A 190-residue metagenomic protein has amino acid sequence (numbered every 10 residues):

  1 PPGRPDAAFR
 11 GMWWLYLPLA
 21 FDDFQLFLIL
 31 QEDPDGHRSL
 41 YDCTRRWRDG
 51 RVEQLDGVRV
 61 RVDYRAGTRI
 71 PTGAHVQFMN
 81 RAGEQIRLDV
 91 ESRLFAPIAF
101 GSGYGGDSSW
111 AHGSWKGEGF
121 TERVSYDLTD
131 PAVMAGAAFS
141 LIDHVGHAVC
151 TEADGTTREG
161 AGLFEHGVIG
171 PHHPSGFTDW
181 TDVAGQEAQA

Functional and structural regions predicted by a protein language model:
P1-A190: Structured soluble/peripheral alpha/beta segments that form catalytic or ligand/cofactor-binding pockets
